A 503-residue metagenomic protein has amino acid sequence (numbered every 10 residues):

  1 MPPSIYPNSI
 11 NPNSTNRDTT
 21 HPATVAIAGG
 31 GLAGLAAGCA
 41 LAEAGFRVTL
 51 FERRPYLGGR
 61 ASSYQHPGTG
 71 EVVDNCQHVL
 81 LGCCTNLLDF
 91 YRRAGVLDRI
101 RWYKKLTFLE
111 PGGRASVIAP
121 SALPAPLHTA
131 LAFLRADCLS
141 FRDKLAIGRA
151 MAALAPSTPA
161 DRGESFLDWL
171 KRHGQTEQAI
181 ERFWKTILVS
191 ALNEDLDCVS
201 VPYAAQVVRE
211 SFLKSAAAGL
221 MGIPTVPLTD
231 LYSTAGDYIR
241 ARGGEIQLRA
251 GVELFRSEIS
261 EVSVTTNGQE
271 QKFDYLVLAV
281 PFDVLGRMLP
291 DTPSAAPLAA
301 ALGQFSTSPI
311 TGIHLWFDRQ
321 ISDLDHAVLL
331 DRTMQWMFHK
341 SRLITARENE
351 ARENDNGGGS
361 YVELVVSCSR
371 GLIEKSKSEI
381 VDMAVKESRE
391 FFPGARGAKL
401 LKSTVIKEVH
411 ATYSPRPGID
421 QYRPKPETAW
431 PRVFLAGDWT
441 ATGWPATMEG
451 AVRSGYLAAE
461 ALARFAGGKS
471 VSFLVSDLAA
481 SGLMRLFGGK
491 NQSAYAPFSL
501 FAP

Functional and structural regions predicted by a protein language model:
T20-H21, A44, A250-A395, N491-P503: Mid-domain catalytic core of redox enzymes that form a hydrophobic substrate pocket/lid adjacent to a catalytic redox
A23-L50: N-terminal Rossmann-like FAD-binding beta1-loop-alpha1 element of flavoenzymes
A42-P67: Glycine-rich FAD pyrophosphate-binding loop
L87-R93, L97-A205, A216-A218: Mobile amphipathic helical/loop "lid" adjacent to a hydrophobic cofactor/ligand pocket
A191-L192, D382-T428, A480-S481: Flavin (FAD/FMN) cofactor-binding core of flavoprotein oxidoreductases
A205-N267, Q271, Y275: Helical element adjacent to the flavin cofactor pocket in flavoenzyme catalytic cores
L343-E350, E408-L435, W439-T442: FAD-binding beta-loop-beta segment adjacent to the flavin cofactor pocket
A463-P503: Active-site-proximal substrate-binding core of FAD-dependent oxidoreductases
